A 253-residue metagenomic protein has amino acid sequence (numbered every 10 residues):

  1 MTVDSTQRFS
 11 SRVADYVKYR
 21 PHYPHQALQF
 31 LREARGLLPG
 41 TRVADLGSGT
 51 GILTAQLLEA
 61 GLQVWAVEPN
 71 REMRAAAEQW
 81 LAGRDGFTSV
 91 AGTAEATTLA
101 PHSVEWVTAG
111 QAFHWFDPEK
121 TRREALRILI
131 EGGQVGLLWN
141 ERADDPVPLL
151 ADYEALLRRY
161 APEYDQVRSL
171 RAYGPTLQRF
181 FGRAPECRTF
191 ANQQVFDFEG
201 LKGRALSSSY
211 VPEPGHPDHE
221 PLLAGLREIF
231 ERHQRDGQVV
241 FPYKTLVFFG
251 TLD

Functional and structural regions predicted by a protein language model:
M1-T41: Conserved class I S-adenosyl-L-methionine
S11, D15-Y16, Y23, F30 (+7 more regions): Tryptophan-centric aromatic hotspots in well-structured domains and transmembrane helices
R42-A44, T50-A96: Class I SAM-dependent methyltransferase SAM/SAH-binding core
T50, S169-D253: Conserved Class I S-adenosyl-L-methionine
A96-W106: A short acidic, Gly/Pro-enriched loop at the edge of an enzyme's catalytic core that lines a small-molecule cofactor
A109-G110, P118: A short beta-strand submotif of the Rossmann-like class I SAM-dependent methyltransferase core that lines
F116-A125: A short, conserved alpha-helix within the catalytic core of class I
L126-F196: Conserved catalytic/acceptor-binding region of the Class I
